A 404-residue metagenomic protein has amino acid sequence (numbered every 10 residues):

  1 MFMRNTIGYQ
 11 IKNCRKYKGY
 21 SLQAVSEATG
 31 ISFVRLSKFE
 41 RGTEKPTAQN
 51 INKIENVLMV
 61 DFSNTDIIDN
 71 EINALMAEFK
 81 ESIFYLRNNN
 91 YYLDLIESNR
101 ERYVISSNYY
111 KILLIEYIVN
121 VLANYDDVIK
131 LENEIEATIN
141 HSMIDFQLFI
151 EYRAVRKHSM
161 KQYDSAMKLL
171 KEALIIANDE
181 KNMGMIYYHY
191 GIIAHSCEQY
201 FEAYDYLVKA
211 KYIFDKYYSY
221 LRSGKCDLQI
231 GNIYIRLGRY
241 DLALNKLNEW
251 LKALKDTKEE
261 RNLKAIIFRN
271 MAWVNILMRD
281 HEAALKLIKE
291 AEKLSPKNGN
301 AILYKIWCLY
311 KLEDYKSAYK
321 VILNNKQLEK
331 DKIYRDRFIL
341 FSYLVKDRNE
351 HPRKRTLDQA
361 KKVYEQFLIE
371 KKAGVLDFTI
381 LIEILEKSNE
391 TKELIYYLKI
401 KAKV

Functional and structural regions predicted by a protein language model:
M1-Y17: A short, Lys/Arg-rich alpha-helix, primarily the initiator
K18, L122-A123, M160, Y190 (+9 more regions): Structural motif corresponding to the intra-repeat A-B loop/turn of tetratricopeptide repeats
G19-K38: Short alpha-helical DNA-recognition segment
T47-N64: DNA major-groove recognition helix of helix-turn-helix/homeodomain DNA-binding modules
I96-E101, N133-I139, K171-I176, V208-S219 (+5 more regions): Amphipathic alpha-helical segments of tetratricopeptide repeats
K111, L148, M185, K225 (+6 more regions): Residue register of alpha-helical TPR repeats
